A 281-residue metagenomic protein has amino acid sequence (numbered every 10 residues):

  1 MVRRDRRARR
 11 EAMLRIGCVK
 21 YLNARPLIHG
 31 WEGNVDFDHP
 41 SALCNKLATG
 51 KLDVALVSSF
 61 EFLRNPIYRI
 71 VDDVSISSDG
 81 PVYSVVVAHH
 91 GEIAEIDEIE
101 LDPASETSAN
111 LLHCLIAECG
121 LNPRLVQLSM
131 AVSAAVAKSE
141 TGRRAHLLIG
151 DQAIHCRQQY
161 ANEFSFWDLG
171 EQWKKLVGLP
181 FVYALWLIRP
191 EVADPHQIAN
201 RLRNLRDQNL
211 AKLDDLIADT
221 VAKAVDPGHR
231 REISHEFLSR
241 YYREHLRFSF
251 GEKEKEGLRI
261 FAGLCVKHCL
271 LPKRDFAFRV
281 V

Functional and structural regions predicted by a protein language model:
A8-W31, D38, S84-R144, D151-Q152 (+1 more regions): Bilobed "Venus flytrap"/periplasmic-binding protein-like clamshell domains and structurally analogous long
I16, D72, I76-G91, K175-E191: Hydrophobic/proline-rich hinge and linker segments of small-molecule sensing/allosteric domains, predominantly
V35-I93, L111: Glycine/small-residue-rich interface belts in oligomeric ring/scaffold proteins and their assembly partners
L128-V221: Pocket-lining segment of extracytoplasmic ligand-binding domains
A193-L264, H268: Secondary-structure end/capping motifs
L270-V281: Conserved C-terminal helix/tail region of periplasmic/extracytoplasmic solute-binding proteins
